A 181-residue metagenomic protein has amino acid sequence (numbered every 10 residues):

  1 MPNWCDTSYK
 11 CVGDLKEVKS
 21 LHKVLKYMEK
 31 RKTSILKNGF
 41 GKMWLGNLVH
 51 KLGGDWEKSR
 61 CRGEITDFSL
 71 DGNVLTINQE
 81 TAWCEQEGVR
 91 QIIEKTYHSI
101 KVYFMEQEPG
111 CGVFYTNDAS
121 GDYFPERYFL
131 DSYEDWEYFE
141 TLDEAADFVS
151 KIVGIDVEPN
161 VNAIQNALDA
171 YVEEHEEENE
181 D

Functional and structural regions predicted by a protein language model:
M1-D181: Intrinsic low-complexity, intrinsically disordered or marginally ordered coil/linker segments
